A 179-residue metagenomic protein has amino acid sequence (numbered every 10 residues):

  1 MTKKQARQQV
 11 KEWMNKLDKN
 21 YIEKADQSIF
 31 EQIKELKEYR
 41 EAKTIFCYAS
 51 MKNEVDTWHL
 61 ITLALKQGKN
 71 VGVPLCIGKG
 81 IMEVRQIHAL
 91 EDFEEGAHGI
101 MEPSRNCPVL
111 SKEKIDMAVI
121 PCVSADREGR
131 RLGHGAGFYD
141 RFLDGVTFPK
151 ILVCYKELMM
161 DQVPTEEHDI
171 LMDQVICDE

Functional and structural regions predicted by a protein language model:
M1-K114: N-terminal active-site beta-alpha-beta segment that forms phosphate/nucleotide-binding and substrate-recognition loops
G80-E179: Conserved phosphate- and dinucleotide-binding cores of soluble alpha/beta proteins, encompassing both enzyme active
